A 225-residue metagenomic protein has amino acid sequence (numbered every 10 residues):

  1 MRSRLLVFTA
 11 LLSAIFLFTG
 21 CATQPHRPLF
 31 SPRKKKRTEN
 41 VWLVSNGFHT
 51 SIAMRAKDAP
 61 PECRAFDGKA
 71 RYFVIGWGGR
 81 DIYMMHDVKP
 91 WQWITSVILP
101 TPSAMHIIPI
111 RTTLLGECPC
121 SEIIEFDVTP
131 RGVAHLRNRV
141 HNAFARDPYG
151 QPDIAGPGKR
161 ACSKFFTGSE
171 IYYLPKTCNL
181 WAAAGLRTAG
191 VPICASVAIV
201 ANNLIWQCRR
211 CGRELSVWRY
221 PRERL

Functional and structural regions predicted by a protein language model:
M1-T19: Sec-dependent bacterial lipoprotein signal peptides
F18, P60, E117, I205-C208: Mature extracytoplasmic/luminal segments of secretory-pathway proteins
T19-K35: Bacterial Sec signal peptide processing site at the extreme N-terminus
A22-T23, N142-L225: Activation targets extended, charge/polar-rich intrinsically disordered C-terminal tails
E39-F126: Glycine-rich catalytic cores of cysteine/serine-nucleophile enzymes that process amide/ester linkages in cell-envelope
P119-T129, F166-Y173: Second-shell loop/turn segments in exported
F126-Y149: Internal catalytic-core helix/loop-beta-alpha segment that presents or stabilizes conserved functional determinants
